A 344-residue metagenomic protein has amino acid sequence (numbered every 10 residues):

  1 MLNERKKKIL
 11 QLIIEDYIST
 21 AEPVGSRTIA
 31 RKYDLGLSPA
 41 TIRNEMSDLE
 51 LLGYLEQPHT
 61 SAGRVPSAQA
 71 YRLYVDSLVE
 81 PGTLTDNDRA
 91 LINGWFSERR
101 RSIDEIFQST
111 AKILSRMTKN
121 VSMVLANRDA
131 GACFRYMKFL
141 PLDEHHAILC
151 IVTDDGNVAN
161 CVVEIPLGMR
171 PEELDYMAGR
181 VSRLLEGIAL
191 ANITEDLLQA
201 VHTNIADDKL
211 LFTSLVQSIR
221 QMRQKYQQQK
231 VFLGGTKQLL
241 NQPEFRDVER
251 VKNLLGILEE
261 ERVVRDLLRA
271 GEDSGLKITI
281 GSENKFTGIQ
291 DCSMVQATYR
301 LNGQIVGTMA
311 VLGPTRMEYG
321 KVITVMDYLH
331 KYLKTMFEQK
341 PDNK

Functional and structural regions predicted by a protein language model:
M1-L2, L37, P66, L84: Alpha-helical hairpin
L2, E22, P243: Residue-level marker of regulatory loop/turn positions in helix-turn-helix DNA-binding domains and in histidine
L2, K6-L10: Short, leucine-enriched amphipathic alpha-helices that occur as contiguous helical runs
L10-I14, Y71: Hydrophobic residues on short alpha-helical segments
S19, V24-V79: N-terminal helix-turn-helix
T60, L84-N87: Short Lys/Arg-enriched helix C-cap and helix-to-coil transition segments that create basic nucleic-acid-contact patches
V79, D86-K344: Intrinsically disordered, acidic Ser/Thr/Pro-rich low-complexity regulatory segments
